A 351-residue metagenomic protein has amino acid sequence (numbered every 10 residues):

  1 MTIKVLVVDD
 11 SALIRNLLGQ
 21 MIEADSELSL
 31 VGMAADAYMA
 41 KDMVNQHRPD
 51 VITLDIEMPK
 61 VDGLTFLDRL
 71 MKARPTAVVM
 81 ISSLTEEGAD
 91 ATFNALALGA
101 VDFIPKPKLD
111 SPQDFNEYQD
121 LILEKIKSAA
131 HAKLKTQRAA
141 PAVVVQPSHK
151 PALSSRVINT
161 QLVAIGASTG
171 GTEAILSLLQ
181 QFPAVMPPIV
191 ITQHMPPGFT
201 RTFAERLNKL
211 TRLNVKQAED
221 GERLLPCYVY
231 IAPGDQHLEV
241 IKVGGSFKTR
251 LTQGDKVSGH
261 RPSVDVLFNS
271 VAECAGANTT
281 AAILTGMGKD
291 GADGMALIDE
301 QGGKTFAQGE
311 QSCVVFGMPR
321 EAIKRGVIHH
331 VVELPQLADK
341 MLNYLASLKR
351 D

Functional and structural regions predicted by a protein language model:
T2-L6, A12-E23, E27, M33 (+3 more regions): Conserved acid/base catalytic micro-environments in cytosolic active-site loops
